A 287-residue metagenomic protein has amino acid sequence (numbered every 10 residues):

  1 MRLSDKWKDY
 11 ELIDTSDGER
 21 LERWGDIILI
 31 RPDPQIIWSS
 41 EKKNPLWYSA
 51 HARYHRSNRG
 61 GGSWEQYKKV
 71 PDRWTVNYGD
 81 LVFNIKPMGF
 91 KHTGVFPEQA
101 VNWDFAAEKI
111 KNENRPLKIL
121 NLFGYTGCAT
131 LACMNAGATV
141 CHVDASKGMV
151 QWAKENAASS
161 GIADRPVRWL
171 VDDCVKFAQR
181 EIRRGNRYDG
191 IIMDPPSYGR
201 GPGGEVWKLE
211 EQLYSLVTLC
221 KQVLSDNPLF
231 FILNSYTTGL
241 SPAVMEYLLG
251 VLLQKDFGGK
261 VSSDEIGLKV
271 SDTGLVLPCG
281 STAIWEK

Functional and structural regions predicted by a protein language model:
K6-E22, L29-P97, D104: Non-catalytic substrate-recognition/targeting regions of SAM-dependent transferases
N114-Y125: Conserved class I S-adenosyl-L-methionine
T126-A138: Conserved SAM-binding loop of SAM-dependent methyltransferases across substrates and taxa, primarily the Class I
T139-D144: Conserved SAM-binding motif I beta-strand of class I
S146-I192: S-adenosyl-L-methionine
K147-M149, V171-V175, Y188-L219: Mobile active-site "lid"/loop adjacent to the S-adenosyl-L-methionine
L219, L224-F231: Short glycine-dipeptide loop
P228-K287: C-terminal catalytic and target-recognition region of SAM-dependent MTase-like enzymes, primarily methyltransferases
